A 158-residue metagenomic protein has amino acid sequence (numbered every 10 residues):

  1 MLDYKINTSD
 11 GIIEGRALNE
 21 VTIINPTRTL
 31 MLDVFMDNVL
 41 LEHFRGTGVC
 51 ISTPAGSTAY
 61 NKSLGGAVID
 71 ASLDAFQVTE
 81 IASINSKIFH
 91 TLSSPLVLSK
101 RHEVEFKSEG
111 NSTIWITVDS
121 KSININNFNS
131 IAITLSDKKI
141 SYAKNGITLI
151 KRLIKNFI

Functional and structural regions predicted by a protein language model:
M1-T47, T58-I158: Catalytic phosphate-donor-binding core of small-molecule kinases
G48-S52: AMP-binding/adenylate-forming core of the ANL superfamily
